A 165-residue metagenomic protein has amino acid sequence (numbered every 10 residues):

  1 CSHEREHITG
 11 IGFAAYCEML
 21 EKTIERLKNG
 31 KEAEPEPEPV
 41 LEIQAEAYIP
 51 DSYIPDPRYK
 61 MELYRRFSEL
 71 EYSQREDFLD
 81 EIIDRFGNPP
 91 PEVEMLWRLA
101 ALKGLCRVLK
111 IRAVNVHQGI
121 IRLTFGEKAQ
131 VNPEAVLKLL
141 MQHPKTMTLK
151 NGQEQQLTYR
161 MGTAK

Functional and structural regions predicted by a protein language model:
C1-K165: Accessory helical-bundle/CTD segments and flexible terminal tails appended to RecA-like ATPase motors
